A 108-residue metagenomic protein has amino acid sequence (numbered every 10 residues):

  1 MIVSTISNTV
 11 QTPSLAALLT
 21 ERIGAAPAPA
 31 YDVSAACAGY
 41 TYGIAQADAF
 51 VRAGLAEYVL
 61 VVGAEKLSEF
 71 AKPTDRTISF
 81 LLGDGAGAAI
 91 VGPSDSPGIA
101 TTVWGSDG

Functional and structural regions predicted by a protein language model:
M1-S4: Short glycine-rich phosphate-binding loop at a beta-alpha junction
I6, A64, P93: Cofactor-binding loop segments of dinucleotide-utilizing enzymes, especially the Rossmann-like FAD- and NAD(P)+-binding
I6-V59: Conserved catalytic cysteine-centered active-site region of acyl-thioester-dependent Claisen-condensing enzymes
C37, K66, S106: Residue-level detector of flexible, active-site-proximal loop/helix-junction positions within diverse enzyme catalytic
F50-A86: Flexible, glycine-rich active-site loops centered on histidine and acidic residues that chelate a metal or position
D75-G108: Condensing-enzyme catalytic core mediating Claisen C-C bond formation in acyl metabolism
